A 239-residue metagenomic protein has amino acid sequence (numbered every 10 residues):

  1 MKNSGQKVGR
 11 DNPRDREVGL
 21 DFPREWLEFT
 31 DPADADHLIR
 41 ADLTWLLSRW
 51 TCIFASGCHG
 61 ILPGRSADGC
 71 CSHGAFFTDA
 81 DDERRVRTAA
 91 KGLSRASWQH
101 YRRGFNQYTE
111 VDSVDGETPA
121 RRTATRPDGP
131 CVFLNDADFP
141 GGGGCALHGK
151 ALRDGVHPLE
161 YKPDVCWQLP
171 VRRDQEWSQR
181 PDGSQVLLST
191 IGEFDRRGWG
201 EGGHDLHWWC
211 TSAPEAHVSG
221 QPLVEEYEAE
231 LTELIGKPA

Functional and structural regions predicted by a protein language model:
M1-A239: Short loop/turn segments that flank or connect secondary-structure elements
